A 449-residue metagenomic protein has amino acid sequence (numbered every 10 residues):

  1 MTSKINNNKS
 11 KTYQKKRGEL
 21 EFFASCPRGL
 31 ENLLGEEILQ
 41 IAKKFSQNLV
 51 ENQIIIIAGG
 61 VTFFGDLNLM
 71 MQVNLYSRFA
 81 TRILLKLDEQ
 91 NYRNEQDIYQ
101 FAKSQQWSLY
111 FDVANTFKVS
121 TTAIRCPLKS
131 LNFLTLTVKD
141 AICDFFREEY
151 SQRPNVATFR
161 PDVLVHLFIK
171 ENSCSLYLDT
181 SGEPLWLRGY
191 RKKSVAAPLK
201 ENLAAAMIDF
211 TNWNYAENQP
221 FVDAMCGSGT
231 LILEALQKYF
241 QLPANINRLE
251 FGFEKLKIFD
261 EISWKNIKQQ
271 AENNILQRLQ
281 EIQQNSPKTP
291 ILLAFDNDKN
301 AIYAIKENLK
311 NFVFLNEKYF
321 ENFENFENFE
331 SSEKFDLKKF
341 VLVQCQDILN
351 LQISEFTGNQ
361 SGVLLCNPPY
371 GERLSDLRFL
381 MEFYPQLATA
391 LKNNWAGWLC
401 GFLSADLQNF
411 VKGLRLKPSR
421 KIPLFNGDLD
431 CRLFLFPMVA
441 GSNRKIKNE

Functional and structural regions predicted by a protein language model:
T2-P161: Non-catalytic nucleic-acid substrate-recognition regions in nucleic-acid-modifying enzymes
K15, E21, S25, G29 (+3 more regions): Conserved Class I SAM-dependent methyltransferase catalytic core
N68-L75, E183-W186, S442: Short, charged/polar, Gly/Pro-enriched secondary-structure boundary elements
I124-P127, E183-P184, P369-R373: A short, flexible beta-alpha/helix-coil linker loop
V165-S181: C-terminal edge-of-domain segments
L176-N212: SAM-dependent Rossmann-like transferase core, predominantly class I methyltransferases with a strong bias toward
L199-Q352, F379: Conserved S-adenosyl-L-methionine
N350-L365: A short acidic, Gly/Pro-enriched loop at the edge of an enzyme's catalytic core that lines a small-molecule cofactor
